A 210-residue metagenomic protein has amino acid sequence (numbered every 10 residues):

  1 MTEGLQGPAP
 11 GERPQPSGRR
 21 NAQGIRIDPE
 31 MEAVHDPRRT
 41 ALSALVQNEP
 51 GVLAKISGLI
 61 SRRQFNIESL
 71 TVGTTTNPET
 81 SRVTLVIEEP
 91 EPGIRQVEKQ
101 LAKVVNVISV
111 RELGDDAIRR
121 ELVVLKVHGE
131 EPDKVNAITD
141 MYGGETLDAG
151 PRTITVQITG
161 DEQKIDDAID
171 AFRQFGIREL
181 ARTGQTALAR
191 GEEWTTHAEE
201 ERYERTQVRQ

Functional and structural regions predicted by a protein language model:
T2-L45, E49-S81, V86-Q210: Long, contiguous binding/interaction regions
